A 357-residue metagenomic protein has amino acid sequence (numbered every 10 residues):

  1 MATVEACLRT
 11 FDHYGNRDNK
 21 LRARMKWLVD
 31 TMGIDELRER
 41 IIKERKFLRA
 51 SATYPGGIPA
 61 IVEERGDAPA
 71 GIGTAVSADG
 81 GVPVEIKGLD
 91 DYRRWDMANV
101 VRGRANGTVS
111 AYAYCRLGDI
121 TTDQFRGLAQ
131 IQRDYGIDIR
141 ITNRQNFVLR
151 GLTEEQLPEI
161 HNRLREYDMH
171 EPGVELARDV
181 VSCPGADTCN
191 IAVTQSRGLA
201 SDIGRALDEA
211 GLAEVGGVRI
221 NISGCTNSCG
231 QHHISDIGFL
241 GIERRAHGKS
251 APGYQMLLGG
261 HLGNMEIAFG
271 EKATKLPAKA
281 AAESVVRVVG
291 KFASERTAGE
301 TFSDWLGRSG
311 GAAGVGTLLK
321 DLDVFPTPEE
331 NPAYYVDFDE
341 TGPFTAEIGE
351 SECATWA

Functional and structural regions predicted by a protein language model:
M1-A357: Peripheral terminal and linker regions in Fe-S/redox and tRNA-modifying enzymes
